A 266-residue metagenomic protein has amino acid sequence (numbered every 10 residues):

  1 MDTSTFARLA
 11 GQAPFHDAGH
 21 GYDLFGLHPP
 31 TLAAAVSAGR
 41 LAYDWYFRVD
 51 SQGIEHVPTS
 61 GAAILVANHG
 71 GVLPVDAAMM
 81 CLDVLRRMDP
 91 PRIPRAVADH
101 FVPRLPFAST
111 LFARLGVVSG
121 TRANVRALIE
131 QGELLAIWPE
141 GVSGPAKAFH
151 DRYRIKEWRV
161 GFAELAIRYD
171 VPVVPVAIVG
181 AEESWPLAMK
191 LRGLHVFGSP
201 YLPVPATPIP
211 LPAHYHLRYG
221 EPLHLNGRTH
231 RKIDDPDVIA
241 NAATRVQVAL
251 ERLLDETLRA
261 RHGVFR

Functional and structural regions predicted by a protein language model:
M1-P94, A98-A123, L191, V248 (+2 more regions): Membrane-anchoring hydrophobic helices of lipid-metabolizing enzymes
M1-T31, R126-R266: Non-catalytic C-terminal accessory region of glycerolipid acyltransferases and related lyso-lipid remodeling enzymes
